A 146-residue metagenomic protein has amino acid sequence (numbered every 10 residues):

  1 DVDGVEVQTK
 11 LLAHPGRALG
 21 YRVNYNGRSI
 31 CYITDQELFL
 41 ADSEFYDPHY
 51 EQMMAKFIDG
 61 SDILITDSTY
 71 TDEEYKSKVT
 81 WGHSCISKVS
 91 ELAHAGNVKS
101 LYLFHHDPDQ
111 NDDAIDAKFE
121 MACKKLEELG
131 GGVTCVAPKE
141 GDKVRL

Functional and structural regions predicted by a protein language model:
D1-F104, D113-K124, L129: Metal-dependent phosphodiesterase/nuclease catalytic metal-binding core
V23, R145-L146: Conserved hydrophobic "DFG−1" position in protein kinase catalytic cores
Q110, K118, V136-K139: Active-site core of metal-dependent hydrolases
N111-D113, V144-R145: Short, charged/polar "capping" segments at the starts of alpha-helices and the immediately preceding loops
L129-K143: Canonical P-loop GTPase G-domain recognition
